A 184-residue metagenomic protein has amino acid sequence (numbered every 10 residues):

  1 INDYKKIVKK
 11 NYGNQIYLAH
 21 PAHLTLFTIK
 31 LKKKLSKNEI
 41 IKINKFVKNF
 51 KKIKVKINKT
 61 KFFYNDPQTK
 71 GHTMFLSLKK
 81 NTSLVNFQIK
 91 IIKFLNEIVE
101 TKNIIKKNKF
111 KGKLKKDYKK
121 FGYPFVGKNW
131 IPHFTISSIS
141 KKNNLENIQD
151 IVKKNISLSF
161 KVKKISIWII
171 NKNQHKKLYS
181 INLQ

Functional and structural regions predicted by a protein language model:
I1-I57, F62-P67, N81-K164, K172-Q184: Basic, often amphipathic N-terminal segments
Q68-H72: Acidic/polar active-site rim loop that often engages polyanionic ligands
T73-N81: Short histidine-centered catalytic/ligand-binding loop motif
